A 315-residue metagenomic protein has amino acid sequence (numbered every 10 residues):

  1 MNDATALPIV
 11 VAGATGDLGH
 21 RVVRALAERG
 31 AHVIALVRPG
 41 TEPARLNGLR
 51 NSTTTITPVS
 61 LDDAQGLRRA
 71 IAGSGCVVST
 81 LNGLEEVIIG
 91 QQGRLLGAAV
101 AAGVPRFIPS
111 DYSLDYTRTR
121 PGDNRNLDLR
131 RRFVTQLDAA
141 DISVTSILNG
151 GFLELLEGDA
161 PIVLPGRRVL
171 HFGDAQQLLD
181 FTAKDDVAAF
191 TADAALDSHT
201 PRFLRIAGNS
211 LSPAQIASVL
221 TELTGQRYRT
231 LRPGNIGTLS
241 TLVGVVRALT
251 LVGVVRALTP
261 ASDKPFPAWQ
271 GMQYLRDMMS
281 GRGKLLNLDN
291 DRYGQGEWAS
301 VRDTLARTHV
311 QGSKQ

Functional and structural regions predicted by a protein language model:
N2-G48, D62-Q65, R69-A70, L84-E86 (+5 more regions): Oxidoreductase cofactor-interface core, primarily capturing Rossmann-like NAD(P)-dependent enzymes
T53-T54, V144: Short, conserved active-site loop motifs that form the nucleotide-linked donor/cofactor pocket
T54-R69, Q92: Glycine-rich, highly charged phosphate/nucleotide-binding loops
S74: An anion/phosphate-binding loop that grips the pyrophosphate of nucleotide cofactors and donors
S79, I108-P109: Structural recognition of the beta-strand scaffold that forms the well-ordered cores of secreted hydrolase catalytic
E86-G93: Glycine-rich anion/phosphate-binding loops
R94, A98: Short, conserved SAM-binding segment of the class I
I236-Q315: A hydrophobic C-terminal alpha-helical subdomain
